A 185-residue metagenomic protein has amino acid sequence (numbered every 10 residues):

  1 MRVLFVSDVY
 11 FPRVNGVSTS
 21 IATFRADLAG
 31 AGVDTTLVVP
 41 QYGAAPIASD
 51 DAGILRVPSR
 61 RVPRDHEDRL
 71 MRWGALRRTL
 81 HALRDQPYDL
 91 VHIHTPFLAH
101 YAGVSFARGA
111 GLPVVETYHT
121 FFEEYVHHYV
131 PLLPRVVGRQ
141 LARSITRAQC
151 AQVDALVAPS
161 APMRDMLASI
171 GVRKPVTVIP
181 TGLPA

Functional and structural regions predicted by a protein language model:
M1-P58, R84: N-terminal subdomain of nucleotide-sugar transferases
V3, L90, A107-H127, V157: Active-site proximal beta-strand in glycosyltransferases
Q41, P162, T181-G182: Carbohydrate-associated surface elements
R61-S105, G109, S144: An amphipathic, basic-hydrophobic alpha-helix
T95, S160-A161: Helix N-cap/beta->alpha junction signal
G109, V137-A155: Membrane-proximal helix-turn-helix segments that form the acceptor-binding/catalytic region of lipid-linked
T117-S144: Acceptor-binding helix/loop patch of EC 2.4 sugar-transfer enzymes, predominantly nucleotide-sugar-dependent
A151-S160, T177-I179: A short beta-strand/loop micro-motif in the catalytic core of glycosyltransferases that engages the nucleotide-sugar
